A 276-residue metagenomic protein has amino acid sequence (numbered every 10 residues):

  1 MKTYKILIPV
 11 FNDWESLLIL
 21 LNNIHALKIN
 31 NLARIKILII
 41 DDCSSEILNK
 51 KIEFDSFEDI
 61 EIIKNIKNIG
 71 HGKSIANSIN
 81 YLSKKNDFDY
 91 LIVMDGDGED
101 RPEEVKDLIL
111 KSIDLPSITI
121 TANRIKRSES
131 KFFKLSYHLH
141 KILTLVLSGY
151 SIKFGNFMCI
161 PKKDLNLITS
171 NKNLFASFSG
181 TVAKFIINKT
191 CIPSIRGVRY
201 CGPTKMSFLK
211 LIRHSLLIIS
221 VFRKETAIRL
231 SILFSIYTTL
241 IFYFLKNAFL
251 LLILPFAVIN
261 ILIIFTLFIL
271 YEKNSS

Functional and structural regions predicted by a protein language model:
T3-K5, K36: Cell-envelope/extracellular polymer assembly enzymes that use nucleotide-activated donors
D13-K28: Short, well-formed alpha-helical segments that are part of the catalytic scaffolds of diverse glycosyltransferases
E15-L18, E46, K73: Residue-level preference for short helical/loop micro-motifs built around acidic side chains
A33-C43, I63-N65: Short beta-strand/loop segment that forms part of the nucleotide-sugar
D41-K50, G98-E99: A conserved acidic beta->alpha catalytic loop
N65-Y81, Y90-V93, E99-A176, V198-M206: Acceptor/aglycone-binding surface of glycosyltransferases and processive sugar-polymer synthases
S112, N166-T226: Catalytic donor/gating beta->alpha subdomain of glycosyltransferases that bind UDP-sugars
A227-S276: Membrane-embedded multi-pass helical conduit in multi-pass membrane proteins, especially envelope-biosynthetic
